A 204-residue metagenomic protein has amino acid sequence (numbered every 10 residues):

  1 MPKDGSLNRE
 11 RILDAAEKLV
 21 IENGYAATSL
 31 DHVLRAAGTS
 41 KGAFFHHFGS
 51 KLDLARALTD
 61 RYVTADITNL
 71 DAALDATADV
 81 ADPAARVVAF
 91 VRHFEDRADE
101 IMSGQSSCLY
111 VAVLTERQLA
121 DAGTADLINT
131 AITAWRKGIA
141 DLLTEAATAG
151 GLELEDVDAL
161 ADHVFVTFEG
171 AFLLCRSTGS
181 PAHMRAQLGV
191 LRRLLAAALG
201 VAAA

Functional and structural regions predicted by a protein language model:
M1-L7, V201-A204: N-terminal intrinsically disordered/low-complexity leader segments
R11, A15-R61: Helix-turn-helix
F48, A112-A120: Short helix-capping/turn signature of helix-turn-helix
A57, D71-S106, V157-V164: Hydrophobic alpha-helical connector segments
I67-D71, A85-A89, S103-Q105, D121-A147 (+3 more regions): Amphipathic alpha-helical packing segments from all-alpha helical-bundle domains
R97, D141, E145, F165-A182 (+1 more regions): Amphipathic C-terminal alpha-helical segment
S106-A112, G138, E155-L174, V190-L194: Hydrophobic alpha-helical segments that form the core of small-molecule binding pockets and/or dimer interfaces
